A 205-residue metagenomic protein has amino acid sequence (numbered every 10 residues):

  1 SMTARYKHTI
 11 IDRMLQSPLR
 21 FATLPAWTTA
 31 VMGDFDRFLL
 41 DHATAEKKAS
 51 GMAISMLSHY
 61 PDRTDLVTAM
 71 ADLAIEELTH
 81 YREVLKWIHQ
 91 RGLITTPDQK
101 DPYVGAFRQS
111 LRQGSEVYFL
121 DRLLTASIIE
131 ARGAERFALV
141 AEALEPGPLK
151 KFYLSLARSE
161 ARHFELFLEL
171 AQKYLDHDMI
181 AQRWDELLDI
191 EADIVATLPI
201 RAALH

Functional and structural regions predicted by a protein language model:
R5-H205: Non-heme di-metal
